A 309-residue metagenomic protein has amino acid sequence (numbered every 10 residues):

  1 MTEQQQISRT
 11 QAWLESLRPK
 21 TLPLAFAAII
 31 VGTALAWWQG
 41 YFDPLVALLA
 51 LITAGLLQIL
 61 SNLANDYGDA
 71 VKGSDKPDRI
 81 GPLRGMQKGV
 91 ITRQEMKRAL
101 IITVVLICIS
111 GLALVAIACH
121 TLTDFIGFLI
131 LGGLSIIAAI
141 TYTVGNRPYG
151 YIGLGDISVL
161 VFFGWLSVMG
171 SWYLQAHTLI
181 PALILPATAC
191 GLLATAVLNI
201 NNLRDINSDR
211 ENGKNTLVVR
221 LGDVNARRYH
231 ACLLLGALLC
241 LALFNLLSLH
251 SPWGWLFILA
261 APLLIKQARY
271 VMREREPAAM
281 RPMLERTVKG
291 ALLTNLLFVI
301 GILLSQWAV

Functional and structural regions predicted by a protein language model:
M1-L45, L49, R147: Topogenic membrane-insertion module of multi-pass membrane proteins
F26-V31, I157-W172, V219-D223, E285-F298: Small-residue-rich segments of transmembrane alpha-helices in multi-pass membrane proteins, especially helix faces
V31, G40-A64, G127-I140, P181-I200: Membrane-embedded alpha-helical segments that form the functional core of polytopic membrane enzymes, especially those
L56-I80, T195-V218: Acidic (Asp/Glu-rich) catalytic motifs at the cytosolic membrane interface
P77-C119, L217-L249, K289-T294: Multi-pass membrane catalytic core of lipid/isoprenoid biosynthesis enzymes
P82-T178: Intramembrane alpha-helical segments
V159-I206, V224-R227: Functional transmembrane core segments of multi-pass inner-membrane proteins
L246-V309: Extended hydrophobic alpha-helices typical of membrane-associated regions
